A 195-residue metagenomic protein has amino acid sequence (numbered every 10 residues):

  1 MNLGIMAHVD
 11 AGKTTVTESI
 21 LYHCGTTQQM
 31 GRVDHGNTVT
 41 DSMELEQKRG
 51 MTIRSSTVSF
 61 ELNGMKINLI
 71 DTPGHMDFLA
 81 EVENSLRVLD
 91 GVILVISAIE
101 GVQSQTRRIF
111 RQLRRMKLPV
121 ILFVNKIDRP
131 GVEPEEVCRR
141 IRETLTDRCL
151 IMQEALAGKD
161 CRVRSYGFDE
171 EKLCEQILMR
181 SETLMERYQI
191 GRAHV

Functional and structural regions predicted by a protein language model:
M1-I96, E100-V102, E136, E143-L145 (+3 more regions): P-loop NTPase switch module centered on the Walker A-proximal segment
M1-V9, A98-R192: P-loop NTPase catalytic nucleotide-binding module
